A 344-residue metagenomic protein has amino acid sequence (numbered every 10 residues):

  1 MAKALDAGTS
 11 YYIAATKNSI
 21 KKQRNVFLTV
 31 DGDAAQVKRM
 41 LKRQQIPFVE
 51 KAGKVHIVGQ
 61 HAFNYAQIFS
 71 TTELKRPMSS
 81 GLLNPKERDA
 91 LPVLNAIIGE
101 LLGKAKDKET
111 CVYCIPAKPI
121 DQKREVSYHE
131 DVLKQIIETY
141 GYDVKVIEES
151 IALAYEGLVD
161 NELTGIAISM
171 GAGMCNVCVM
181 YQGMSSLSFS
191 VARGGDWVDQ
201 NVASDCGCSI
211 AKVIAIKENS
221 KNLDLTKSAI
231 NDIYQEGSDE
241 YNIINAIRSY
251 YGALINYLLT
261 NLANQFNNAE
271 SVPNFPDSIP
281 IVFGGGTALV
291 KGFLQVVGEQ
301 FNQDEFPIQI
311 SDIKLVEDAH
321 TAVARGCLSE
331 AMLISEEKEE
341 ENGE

Functional and structural regions predicted by a protein language model:
M1-V49, Q60-A167, M180-V191, G195 (+2 more regions): Nucleotide/phosphate-binding catalytic cleft detector across ATP-hydrolyzing and phosphate-transferring enzymes
A52-G53: Conserved non-catalytic scaffold segment of RNase H-like nuclease domains
G171-G173: Gly/Ser-rich catalytic serine loop of serine hydrolases
N176-C178: A structural feature that tracks compact, well-ordered secondary-structure segments with a strong bias toward
